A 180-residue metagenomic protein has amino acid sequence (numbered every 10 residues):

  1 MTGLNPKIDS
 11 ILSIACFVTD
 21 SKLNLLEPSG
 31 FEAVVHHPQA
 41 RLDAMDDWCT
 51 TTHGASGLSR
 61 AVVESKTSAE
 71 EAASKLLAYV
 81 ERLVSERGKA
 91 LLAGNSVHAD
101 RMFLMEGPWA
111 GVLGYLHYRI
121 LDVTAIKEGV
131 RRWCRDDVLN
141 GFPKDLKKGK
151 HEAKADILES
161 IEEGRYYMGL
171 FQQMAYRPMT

Functional and structural regions predicted by a protein language model:
M1-G94: Conserved non-catalytic scaffold segment of RNase H-like nuclease domains
I11, L23, M102, P108 (+1 more regions): Catalytic phosphate/metal-binding cores of nucleic-acid and nucleotide-processing enzymes, i.e., regions that mediate
S13, D20, D100, D122 (+1 more regions): Acidic active-site catalytic centers that drive phospho-/nucleotidyl reactions and related ester hydrolyses
E32-V34, C49, S74, A78-S85 (+4 more regions): Intrinsically disordered, low-complexity terminal extensions that flank but exclude the folded catalytic cores
V35-R41, D46-H53, V123-L158: Active-site-proximal helix-loop-helix substrate-binding element of RNase H-like nuclease domains
V80-V84, H98-R119: Substrate-recognition/cap helix-loop segment adjacent to the acidic, metal-dependent catalytic center of Asp-based
R87-V97, M102-F103, V138-T180: Acidic, Mg2+-coordinating catalytic module of metal-dependent nucleases/exonucleases that use a two-metal-ion mechanism
A110-Y115, W133-G141, F171: Substrate-binding/catalytic groove segments of enzymes that remodel or degrade extracellular structural polymers
